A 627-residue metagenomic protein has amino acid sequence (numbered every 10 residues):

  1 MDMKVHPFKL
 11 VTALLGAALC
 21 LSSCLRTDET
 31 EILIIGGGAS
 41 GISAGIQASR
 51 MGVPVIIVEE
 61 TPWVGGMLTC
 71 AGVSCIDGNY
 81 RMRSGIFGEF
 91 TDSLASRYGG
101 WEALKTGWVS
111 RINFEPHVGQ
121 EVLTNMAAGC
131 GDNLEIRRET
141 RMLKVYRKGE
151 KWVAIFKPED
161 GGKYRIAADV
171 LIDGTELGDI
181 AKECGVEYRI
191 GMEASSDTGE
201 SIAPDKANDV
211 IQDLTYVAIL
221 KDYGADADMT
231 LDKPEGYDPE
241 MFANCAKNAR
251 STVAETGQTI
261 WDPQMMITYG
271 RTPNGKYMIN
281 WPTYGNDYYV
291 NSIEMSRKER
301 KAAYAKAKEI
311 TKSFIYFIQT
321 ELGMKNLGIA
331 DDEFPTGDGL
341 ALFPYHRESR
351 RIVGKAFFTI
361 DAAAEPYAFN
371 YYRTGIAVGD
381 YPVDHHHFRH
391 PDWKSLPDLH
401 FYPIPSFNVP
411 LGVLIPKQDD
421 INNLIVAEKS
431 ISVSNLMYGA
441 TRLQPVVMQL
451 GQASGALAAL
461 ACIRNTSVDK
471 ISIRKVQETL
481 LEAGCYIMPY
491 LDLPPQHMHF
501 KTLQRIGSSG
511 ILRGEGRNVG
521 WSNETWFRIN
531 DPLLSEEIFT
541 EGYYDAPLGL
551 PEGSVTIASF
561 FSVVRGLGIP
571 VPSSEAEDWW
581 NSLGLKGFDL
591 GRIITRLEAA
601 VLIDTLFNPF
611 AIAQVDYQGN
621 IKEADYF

Functional and structural regions predicted by a protein language model:
D2-T12: Bacterial N-terminal signal peptides that target proteins for export
L15, L19-E29: Bacterial Sec-dependent signal peptides at the C-terminal "C-region" and cleavage site
C24, E139, E159-V170, G174-T479 (+2 more regions): Flavin (FAD/FMN)-binding glycine-rich loop and adjacent Rossmann-like elements that form
T27-G38: Beta1/beta-strand and adjacent pyrophosphate-binding region of the FAD-binding site in flavoprotein oxidoreductases
G41: N-terminal Rossmann-fold NAD(P) dinucleotide-binding loop
Q47, V53-P54, E59-K144, K148 (+2 more regions): Conserved N-terminal/central alpha/beta ligand/cofactor-binding core
Y146-R165: Conserved beta-strand-loop-beta-strand element in the redox core of flavoprotein oxidoreductases
S508-F627: Terminal recognition/anchoring or ligand-binding modules at protein termini
